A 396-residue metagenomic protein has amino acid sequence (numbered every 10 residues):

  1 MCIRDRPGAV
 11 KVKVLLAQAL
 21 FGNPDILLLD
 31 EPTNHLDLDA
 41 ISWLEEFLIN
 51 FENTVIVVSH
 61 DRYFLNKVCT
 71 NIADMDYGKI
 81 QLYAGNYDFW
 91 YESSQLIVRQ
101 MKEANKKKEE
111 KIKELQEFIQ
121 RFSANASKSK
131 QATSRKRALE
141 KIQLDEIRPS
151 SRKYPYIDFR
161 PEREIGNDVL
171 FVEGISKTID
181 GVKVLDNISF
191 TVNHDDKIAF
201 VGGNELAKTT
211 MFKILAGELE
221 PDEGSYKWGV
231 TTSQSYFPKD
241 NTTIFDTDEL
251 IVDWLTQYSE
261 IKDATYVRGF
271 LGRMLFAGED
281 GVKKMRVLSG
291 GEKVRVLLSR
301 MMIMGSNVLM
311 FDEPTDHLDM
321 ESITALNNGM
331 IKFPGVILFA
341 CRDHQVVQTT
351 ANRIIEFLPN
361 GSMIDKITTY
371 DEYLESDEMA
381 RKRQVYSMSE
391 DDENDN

Functional and structural regions predicted by a protein language model:
R4-N105, F159-N396: ABC ATP-binding cassette signature C-motif
S93-E146: Intracellular alpha-helical coupling/juxtamembrane segments of multi-pass membrane proteins
A104, A126-S129, E146-P149, K153 (+2 more regions): Short, polar/charged, Gly/Pro-enriched helix-capping and turn/loop motifs at alpha-helix termini and inter-helix linkers
R148-E164: Short, flexible cytosolic linker that couples an ABC transmembrane/permease module to its adjacent nucleotide-binding
